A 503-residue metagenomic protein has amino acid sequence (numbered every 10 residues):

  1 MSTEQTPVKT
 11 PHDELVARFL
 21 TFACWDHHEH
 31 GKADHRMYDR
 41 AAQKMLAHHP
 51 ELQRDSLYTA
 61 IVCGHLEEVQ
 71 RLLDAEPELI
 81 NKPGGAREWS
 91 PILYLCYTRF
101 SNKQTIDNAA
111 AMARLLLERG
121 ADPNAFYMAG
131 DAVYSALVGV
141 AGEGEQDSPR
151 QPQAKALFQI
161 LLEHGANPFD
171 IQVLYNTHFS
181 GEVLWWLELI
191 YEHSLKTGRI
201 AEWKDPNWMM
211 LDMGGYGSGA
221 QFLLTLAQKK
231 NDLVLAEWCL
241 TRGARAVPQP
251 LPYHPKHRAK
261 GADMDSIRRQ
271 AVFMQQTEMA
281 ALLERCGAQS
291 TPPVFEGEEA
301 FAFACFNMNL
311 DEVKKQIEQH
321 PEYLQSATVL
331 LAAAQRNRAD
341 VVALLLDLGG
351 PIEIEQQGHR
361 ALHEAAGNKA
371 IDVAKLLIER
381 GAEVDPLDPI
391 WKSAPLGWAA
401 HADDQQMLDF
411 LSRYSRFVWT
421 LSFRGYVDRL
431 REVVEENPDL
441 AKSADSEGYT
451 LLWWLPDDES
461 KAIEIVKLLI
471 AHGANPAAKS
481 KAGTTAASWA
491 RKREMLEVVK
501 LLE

Functional and structural regions predicted by a protein language model:
E4-R36, H49-S56, L189-K196, G214-G219 (+8 more regions): Ankyrin-repeat-protein effector appendages
T10-D26, R54-D55, A86-T98, D131-E143 (+1 more regions): Amphipathic alpha-helical repeat scaffolds of TPR domains
K32-A33, T59-H65, Y94-A109, D131 (+13 more regions): Ankyrin repeat A-helix N-terminal signature
R40-P50, R71-L79, A111-D122, A156-A166 (+11 more regions): Ankyrin repeat domain, specifically the short helix-to-loop turn at the C-terminus of the second helix of each repeat
A41, E68, N108, M112 (+11 more regions): Conserved ankyrin/ankyrin-like repeat signature
Q53, E88-W89, G130-V133, A220 (+8 more regions): Start-of-repeat signature of ankyrin repeats
G84-G85, Y127-G130, Q172, G217 (+7 more regions): Ankyrin repeat boundary/linker residues
F126, G130-L235, R242-R245: Solenoidal tandem-repeat scaffolds enriched in leucines and small polar residues
